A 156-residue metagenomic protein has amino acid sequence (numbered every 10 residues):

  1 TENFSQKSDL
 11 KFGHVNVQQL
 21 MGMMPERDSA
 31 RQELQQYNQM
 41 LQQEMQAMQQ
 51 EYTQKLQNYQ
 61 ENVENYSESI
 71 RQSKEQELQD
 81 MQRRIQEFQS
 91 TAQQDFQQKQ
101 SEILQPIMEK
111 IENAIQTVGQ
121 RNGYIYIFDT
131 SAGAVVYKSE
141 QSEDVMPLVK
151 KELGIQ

Functional and structural regions predicted by a protein language model:
T1-N3: C-terminal segment of classical bacterial N-terminal signal peptides
Q6, S142-Q156: Extended cytosolic assembly modules
Q6-N122, Y126-A134, Q156: Amphipathic alpha-helical segments
Y137-K138: Short, exposed beta-strand-loop hairpins at the edges of beta-sheets in extracellular/periplasmic proteins
